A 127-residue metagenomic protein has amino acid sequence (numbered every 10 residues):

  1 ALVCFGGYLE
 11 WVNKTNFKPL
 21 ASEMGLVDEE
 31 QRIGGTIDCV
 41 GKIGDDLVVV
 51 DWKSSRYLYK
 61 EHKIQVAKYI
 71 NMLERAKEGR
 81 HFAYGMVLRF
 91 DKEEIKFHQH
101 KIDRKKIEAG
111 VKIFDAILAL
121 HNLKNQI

Functional and structural regions predicted by a protein language model:
A1-G34, I127: Metal-dependent nuclease catalytic cores that hydrolyze phosphodiester bonds in DNA/RNA, characterized by
M24-I127: Nucleic-acid nuclease catalytic cores
